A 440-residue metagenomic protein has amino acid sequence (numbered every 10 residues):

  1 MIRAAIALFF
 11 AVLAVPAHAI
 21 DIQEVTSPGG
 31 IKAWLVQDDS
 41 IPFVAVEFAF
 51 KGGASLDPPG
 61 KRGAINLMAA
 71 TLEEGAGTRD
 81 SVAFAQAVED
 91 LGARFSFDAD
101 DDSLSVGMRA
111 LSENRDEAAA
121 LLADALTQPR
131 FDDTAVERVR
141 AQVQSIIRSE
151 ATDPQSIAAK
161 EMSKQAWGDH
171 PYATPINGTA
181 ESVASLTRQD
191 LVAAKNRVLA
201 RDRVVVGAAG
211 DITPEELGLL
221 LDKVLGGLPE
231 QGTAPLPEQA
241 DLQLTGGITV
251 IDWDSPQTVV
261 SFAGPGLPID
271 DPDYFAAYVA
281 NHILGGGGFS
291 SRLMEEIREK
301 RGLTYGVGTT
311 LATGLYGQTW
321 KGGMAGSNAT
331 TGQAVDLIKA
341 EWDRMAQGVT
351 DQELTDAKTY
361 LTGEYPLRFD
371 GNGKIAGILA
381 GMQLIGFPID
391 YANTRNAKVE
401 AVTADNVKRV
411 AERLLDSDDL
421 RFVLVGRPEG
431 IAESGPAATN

Functional and structural regions predicted by a protein language model:
A4-A14: Bacterial N-terminal signal peptides
V15-A19: Sec/Tat signal peptide C-region and signal peptidase I cleavage site
I20-D38: Short N-terminal segments immediately surrounding and downstream of signal-peptide cleavage
I22, E47-S112, T152, P175 (+1 more regions): M16/MPP (pitrilysin/insulinase) zinc-metallopeptidase core fold and M16-derived inactive scaffolds
W34, P42-A45, S55-P58, D270-D271 (+1 more regions): Short, solvent-exposed loop/turn elements at domain surfaces
D38, E47-A49, T233-S290: His/Glu-based metal-binding/catalytic segments typifying zinc-dependent metallopeptidases
A83-T233, V250, A276, K300-R301 (+1 more regions): Charge-rich, well-structured scaffold segments of protease-associated domains
